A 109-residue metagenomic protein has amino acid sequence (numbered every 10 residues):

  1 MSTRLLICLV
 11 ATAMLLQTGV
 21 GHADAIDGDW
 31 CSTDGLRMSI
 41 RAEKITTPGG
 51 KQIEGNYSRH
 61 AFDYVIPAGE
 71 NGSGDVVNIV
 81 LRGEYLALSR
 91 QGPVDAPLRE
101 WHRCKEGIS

Functional and structural regions predicted by a protein language model:
M1-C8: Bacterial N-terminal signal peptides that target proteins for export
V10-M14: Hydrophobic helical h-region of N-terminal Sec-dependent signal peptides in bacterial secretory/periplasmic proteins
D24-L36: Tryptophan-anchored aromatic micro-motifs
R37-V77: Central antiparallel beta-sheet cores of small beta-barrel/beta-sandwich binding domains
T46, V65-S109: Beta-sheet ligand-binding and adhesion/scaffold domains
